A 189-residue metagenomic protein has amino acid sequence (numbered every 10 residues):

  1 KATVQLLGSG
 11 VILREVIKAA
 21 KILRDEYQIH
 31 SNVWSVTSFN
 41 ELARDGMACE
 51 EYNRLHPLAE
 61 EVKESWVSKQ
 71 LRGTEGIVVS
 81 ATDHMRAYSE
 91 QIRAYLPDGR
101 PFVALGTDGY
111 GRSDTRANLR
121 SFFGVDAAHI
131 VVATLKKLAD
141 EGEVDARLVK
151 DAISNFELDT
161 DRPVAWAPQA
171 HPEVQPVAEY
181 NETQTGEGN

Functional and structural regions predicted by a protein language model:
K1-N189: Thiamine diphosphate
